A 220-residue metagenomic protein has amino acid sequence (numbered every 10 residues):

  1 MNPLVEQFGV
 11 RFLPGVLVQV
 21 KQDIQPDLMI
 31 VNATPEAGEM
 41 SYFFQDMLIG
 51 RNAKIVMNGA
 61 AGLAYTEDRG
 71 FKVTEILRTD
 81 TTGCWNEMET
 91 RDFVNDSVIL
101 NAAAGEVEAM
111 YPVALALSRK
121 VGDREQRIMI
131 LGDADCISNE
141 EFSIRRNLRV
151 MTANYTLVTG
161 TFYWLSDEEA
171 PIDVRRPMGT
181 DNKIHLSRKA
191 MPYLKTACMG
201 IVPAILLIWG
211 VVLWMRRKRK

Functional and structural regions predicted by a protein language model:
M1-A170: Acidic, S/T/G-rich, low-cysteine, solvent-exposed domains in lumenal/extracellular/periplasmic regions of secretory
P3, T196, L213: Charged/polar, solvent-exposed surface patches and flexible loops
S143, D173-T196: Short, aromatic-rich amphipathic segments at membrane interfaces that lie adjacent to a transmembrane helix or signal
P192-L206: Alpha-helical bilayer-embedded segments of polytopic membrane proteins, i.e., transmembrane/intramembrane helices
P203-R216: Alpha-helical transmembrane segments
K218-K220: Short, charged juxtamembrane terminal tails flanking transmembrane helices
